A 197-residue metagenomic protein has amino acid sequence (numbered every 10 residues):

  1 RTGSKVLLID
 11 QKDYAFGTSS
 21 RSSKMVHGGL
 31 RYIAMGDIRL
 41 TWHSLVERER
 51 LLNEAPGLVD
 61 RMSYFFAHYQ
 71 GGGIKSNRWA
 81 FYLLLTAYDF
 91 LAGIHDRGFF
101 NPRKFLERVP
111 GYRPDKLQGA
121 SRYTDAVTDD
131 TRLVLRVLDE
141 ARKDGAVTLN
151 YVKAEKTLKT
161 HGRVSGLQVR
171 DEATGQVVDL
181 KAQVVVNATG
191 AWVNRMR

Functional and structural regions predicted by a protein language model:
R1-S22: Glycine-rich FAD pyrophosphate-binding loop
D13-S20, M35, R39, L180 (+1 more regions): Alpha-helix capping and helix-loop boundary segments enriched in small/acidic/polar residues
K24-R108: Dinucleotide-binding Rossmann-like beta1-alpha1 core, especially the glycine-rich loop that anchors the ADP
L106-D144, V164-Q168, Q176-L180: Helix-loop-beta segment of a Rossmann-like dinucleotide-binding subdomain
N150-G166: A conserved short coil-to-beta-strand element within the FAD-binding core of flavoproteins
A173-V184, A188: Core beta-strand elements of the Rossmann-like FAD/NAD(P) dinucleotide-binding domain in flavoenzyme oxidoreductases
N187-R197: Flavin (primarily FAD) binding-site architecture
